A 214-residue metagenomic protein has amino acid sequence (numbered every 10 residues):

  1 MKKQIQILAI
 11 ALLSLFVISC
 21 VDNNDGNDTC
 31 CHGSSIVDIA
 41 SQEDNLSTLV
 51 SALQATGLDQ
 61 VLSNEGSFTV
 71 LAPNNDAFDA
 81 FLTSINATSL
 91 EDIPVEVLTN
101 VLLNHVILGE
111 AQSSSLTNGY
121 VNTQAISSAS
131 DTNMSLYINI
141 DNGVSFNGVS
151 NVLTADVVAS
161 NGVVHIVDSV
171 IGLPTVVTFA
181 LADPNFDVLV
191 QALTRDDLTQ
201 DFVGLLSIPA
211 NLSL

Functional and structural regions predicted by a protein language model:
M1-I18: Sec-dependent bacterial lipoprotein signal peptides
Q4, C20-L214: Mature, structured domains of secreted/extracytosolic soluble proteins
